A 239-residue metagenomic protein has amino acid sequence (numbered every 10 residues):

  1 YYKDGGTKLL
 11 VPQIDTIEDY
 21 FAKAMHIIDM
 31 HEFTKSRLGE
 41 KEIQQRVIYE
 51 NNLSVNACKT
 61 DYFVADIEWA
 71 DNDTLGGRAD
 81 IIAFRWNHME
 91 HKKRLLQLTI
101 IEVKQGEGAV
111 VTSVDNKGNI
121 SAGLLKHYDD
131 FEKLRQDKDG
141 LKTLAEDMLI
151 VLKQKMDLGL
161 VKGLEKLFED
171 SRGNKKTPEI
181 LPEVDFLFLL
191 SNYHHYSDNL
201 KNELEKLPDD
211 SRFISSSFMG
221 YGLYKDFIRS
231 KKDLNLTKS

Functional and structural regions predicted by a protein language model:
Y1-S239: Charged, terminal alpha-helix-loop-beta segments that serve as non-catalytic nucleic-acid engagement and/or assembly
